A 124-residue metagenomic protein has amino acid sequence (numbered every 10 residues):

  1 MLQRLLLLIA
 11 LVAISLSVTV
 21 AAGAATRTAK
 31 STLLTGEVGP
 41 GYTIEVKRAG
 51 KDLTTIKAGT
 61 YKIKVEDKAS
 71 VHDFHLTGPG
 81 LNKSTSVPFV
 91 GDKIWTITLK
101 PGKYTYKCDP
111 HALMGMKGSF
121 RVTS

Functional and structural regions predicted by a protein language model:
M1-I9: Bacterial N-terminal signal peptides that target proteins for export
L8-S17: Bacterial N-terminal signal peptides
T19-A21: N-terminal signal peptide c-region/cleavage motif recognized by signal peptidases
A25-E45, V71, V87-S124: Extracellular/periplasmic metallocenter environments
Y42, G59-I63: Structural beta-strand segments of beta-rich domains
R48-T55: Short beta-strand segments of immunoglobulin-like
Y61, S70-F74: Short beta-strand/loop motifs in extracellular/secreted proteins, especially within beta-sandwich accessory domains
D73-H75, G80-S86: Surface-exposed loop/edge segments in extracytoplasmic proteins
